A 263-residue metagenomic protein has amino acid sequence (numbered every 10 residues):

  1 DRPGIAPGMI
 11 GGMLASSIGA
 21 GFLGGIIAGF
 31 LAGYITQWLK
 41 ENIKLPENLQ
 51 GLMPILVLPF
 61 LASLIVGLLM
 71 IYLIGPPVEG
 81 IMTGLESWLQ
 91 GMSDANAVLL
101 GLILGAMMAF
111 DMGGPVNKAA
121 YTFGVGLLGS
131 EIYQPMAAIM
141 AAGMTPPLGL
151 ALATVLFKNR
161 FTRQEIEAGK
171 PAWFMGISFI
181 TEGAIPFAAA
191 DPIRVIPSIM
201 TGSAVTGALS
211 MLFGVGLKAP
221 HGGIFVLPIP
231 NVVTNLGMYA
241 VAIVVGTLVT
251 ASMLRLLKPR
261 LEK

Functional and structural regions predicted by a protein language model:
D1-E47, I55-L261: Pore-lining transmembrane helices
